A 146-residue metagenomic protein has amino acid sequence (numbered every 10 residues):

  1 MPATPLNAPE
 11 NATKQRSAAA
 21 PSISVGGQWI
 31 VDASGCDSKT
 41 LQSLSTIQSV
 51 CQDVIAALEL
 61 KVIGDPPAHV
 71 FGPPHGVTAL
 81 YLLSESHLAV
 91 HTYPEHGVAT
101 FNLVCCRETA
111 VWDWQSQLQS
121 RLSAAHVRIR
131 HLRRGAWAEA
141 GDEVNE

Functional and structural regions predicted by a protein language model:
M1-E146: Polybasic/polar functional segments that serve as interface/processing modules
